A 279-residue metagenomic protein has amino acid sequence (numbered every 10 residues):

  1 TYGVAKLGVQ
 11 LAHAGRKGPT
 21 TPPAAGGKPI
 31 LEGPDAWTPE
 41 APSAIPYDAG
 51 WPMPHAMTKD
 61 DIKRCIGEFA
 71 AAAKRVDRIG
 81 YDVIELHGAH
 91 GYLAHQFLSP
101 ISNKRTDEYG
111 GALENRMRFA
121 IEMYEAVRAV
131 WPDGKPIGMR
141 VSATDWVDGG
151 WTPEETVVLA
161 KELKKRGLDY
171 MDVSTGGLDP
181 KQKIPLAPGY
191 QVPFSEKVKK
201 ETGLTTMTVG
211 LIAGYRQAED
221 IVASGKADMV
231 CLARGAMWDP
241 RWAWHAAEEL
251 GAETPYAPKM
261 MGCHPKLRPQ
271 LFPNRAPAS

Functional and structural regions predicted by a protein language model:
T1-S279: Flavin-dependent oxidoreductase catalytic cores
